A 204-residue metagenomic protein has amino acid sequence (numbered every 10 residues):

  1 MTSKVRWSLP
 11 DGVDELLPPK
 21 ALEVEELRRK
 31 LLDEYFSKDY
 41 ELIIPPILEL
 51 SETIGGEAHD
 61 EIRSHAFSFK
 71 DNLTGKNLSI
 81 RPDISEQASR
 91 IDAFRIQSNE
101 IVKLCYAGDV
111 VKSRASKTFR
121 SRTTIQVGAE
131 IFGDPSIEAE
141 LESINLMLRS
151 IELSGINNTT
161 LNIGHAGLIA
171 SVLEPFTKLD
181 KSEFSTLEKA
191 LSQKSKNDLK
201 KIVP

Functional and structural regions predicted by a protein language model:
T2-P204: Extended, charged alpha-beta segments that form solvent-exposed binding/catalytic grooves in nucleic-acid-handling
